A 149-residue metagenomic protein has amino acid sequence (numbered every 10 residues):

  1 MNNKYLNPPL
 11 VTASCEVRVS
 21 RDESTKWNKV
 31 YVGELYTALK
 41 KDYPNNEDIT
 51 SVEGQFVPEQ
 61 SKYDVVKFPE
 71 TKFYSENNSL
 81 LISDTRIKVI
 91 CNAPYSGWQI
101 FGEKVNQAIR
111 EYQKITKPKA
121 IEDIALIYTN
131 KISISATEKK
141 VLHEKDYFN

Functional and structural regions predicted by a protein language model:
M1, F68-S75, I90, D123-N149: Aromatic/basic-lined ligand-recognition segments that form π-stacking hydrophobic pockets flanked by Lys/Arg to engage
M1-S83: N-terminal low-complexity, intrinsically disordered segments
P9-E16, N78-P94, I121-T129: Glycine-rich, often proline-containing surface loops adjacent to acidic residues and nearby aromatics that form
V17, G33-K41, E103, Q107 (+2 more regions): Charged/polar, solvent-exposed surface patches and flexible loops
R21, Y95, I132: Short loop/turn segments at secondary-structure transitions that flank enzyme active sites
T25-W27, Q99, A136: Short acidic, gly/pro-rich beta-turn/loop elements at beta-sheet edges and active-site/ligand-binding grooves
N45-E59, K114-I132: Short glycine-rich, low-complexity/disordered patches
Y74-T116: Hydrophobic alpha-helical segments and helix pairs
